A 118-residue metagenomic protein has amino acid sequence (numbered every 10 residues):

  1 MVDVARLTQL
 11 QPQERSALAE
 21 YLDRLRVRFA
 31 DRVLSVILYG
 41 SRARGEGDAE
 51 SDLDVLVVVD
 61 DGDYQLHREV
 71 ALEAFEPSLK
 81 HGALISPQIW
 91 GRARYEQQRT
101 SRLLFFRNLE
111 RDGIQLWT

Functional and structural regions predicted by a protein language model:
M1-S35, A43-A49, V59-T118: Catalytic core of pol beta-like nucleotidyltransferases
D54-V57: Short beta-strand->loop micro-motif that forms the acidic, two-metal-ion catalytic signature in nucleotide-processing
